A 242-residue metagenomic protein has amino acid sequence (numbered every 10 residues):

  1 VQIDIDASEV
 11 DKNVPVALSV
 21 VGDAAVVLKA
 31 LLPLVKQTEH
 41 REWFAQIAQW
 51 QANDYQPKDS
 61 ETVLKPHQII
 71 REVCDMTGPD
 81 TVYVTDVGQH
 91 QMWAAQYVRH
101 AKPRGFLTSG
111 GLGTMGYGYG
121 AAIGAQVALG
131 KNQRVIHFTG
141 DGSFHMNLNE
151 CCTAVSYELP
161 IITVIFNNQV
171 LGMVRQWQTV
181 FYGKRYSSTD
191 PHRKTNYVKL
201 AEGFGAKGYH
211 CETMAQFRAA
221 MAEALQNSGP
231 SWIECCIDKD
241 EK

Functional and structural regions predicted by a protein language model:
V1-Q2, L18: Extended active-site and interfacial segments that coordinate phosphate-rich ligands in large catalytic machineries
Q2, V84, F138-T139: Generic enzyme active-site microenvironment
I3, D86, M146: Replace "coordinates the UDP/GDP/TDP-sugar" with "coordinates nucleotide-activated sugar donors
I3-E9: Short, polar loop motifs at secondary-structure junctions
V10-V21, A25-L31, W93-K242: Thiamine diphosphate
Q37-W50, T62, W232: Flexible, glycine/charged-enriched surface loops at secondary-structure junctions
A48-A128: Active-site diphosphate/adenylate-binding microenvironment
